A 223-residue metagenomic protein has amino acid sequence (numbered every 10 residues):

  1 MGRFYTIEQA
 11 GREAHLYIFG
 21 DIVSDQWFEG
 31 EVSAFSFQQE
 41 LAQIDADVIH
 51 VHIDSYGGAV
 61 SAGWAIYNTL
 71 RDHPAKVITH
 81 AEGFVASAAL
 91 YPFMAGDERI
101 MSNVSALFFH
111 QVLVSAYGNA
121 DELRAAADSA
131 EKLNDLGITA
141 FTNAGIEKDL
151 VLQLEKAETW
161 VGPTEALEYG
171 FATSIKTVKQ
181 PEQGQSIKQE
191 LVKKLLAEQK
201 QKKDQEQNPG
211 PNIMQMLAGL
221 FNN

Functional and structural regions predicted by a protein language model:
M1-A88, A95-N223: N-terminal organellar transit peptides
